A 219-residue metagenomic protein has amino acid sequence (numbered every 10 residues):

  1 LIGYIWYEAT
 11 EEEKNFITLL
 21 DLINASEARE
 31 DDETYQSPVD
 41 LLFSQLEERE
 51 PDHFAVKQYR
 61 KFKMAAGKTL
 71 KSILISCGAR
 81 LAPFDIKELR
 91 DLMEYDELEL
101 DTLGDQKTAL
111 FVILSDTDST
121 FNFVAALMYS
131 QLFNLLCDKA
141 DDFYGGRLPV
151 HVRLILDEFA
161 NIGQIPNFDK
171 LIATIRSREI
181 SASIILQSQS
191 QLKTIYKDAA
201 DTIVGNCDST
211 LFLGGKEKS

Functional and structural regions predicted by a protein language model:
L1-I180, I195: P-loop NTPase motor domains
I172-S219: Conserved ATP-driven motor cores of ASCE-family P-loop NTPases powering translocation/secretion/packaging/pilus
